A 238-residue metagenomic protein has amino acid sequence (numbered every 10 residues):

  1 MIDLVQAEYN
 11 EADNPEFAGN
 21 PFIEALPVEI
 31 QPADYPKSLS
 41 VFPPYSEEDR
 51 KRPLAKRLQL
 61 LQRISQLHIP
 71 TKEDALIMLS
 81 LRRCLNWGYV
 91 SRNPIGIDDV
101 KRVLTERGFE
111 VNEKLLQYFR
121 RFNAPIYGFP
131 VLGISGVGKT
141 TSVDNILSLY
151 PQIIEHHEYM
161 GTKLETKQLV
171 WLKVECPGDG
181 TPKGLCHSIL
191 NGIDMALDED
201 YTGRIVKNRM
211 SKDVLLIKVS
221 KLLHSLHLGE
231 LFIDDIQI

Functional and structural regions predicted by a protein language model:
M1-A124: A short, basic N-terminal segment
M78, V90-K101, E106-K114, R120-A124 (+3 more regions): Mid-core helix/loop region of P-loop NTP-binding domains shared across ATPases and GTPases
S80, S142-I146, G184-G192: Alpha-helical scaffold elements adjacent to nucleotide-binding pockets in ATP/GTP-utilizing enzyme cores
R83, P177-G178: Phosphate-binding site recognition
Y118-D144: Walker A/P-loop nucleotide-binding motif
Y127-V137, Q168-C176, F232-D234: Extended hydrophobic secondary-structure segments that form protein cores and membrane-embedded regions
L149-G161, M195-D198: Post-Walker A helix-loop "phosphate-sensing" segment adjacent to the P-loop in P-loop NTPases
I154-P177: Conserved catalytic segments around the Walker B and adjacent sensor/switch elements of P-loop NTPase domains
